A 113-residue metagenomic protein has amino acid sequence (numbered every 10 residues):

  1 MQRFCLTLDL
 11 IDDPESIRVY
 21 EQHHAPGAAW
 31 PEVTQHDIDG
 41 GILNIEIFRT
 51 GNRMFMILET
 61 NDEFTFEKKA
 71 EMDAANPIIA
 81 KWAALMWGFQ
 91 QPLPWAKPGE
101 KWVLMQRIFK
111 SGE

Functional and structural regions predicted by a protein language model:
M1-Q2, G99: A structure-centric signal for secondary-structure junctions around beta-strands
Q2-V19: Short glycine-/aliphatic-rich beta-strand segments at the starts of folded cytosolic domains
F4-D9, L43-N76: Short, well-ordered beta-strand segments in beta-rich or mixed alpha/beta enzyme and ligand-binding folds
S16-G41: Short amphipathic alpha-helical segments
Q22, Q35, K81-G88, R107: Charged/polar, solvent-exposed surface patches and flexible loops
D39-G40, N61-K101: An amphipathic, aromatic/His-enriched active-site/gating alpha helix that lines ligand/cofactor pockets
K101-F109: Eukaryote-biased recognition of C-terminal alpha-helical segments
G112-E113: Charge-rich, low-complexity N-terminal segments
